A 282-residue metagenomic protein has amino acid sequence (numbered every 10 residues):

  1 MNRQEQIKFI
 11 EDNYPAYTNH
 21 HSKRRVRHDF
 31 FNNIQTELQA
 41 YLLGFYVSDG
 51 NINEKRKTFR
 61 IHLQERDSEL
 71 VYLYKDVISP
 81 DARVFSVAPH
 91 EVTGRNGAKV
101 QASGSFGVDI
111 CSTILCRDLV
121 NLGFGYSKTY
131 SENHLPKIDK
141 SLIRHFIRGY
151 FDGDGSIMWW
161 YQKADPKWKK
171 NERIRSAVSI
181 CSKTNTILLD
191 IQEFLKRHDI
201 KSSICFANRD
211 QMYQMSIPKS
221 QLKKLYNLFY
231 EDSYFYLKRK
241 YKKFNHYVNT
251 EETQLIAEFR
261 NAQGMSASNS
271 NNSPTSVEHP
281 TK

Functional and structural regions predicted by a protein language model:
M1-K282: Internal intein/HINT superfamily modules and their associated LAGLIDADG
